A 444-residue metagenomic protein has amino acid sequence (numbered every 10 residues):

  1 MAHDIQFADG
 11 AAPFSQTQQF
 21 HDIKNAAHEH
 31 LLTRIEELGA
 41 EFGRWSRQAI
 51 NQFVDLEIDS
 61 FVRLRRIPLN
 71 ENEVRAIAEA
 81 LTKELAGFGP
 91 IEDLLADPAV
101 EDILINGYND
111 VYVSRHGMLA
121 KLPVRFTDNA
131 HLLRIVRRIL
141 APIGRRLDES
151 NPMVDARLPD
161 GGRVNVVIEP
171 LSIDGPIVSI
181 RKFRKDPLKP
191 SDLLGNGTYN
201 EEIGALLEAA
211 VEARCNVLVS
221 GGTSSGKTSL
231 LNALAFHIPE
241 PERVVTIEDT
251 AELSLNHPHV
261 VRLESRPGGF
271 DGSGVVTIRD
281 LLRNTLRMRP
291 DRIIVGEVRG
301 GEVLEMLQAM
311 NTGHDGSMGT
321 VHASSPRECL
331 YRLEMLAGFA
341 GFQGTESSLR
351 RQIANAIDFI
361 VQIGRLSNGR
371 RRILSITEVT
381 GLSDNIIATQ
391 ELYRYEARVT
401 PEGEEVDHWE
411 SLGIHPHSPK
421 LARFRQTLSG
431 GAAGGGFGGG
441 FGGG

Functional and structural regions predicted by a protein language model:
M1-A120: N-terminal anchoring/assembly modules that precede and organize ATP-driven motor systems
D97, I105, D110, S114-A213: P-loop NTP-binding catalytic core
R184-G195, N232, F236-R283, C329-L333: P-loop NTPase switch/communication element
A210, G222-T223: P-loop (Walker A) phosphate-binding loop of NTP-binding proteins
V219: Hydrophobic anchor at the beta1->P-loop junction of P-loop NTPases
K227: Conserved lysine of the Walker
E248, L253-V261, T285-G381: Conserved P-loop NTPase nucleotide-binding/switch module
N368-G444: NTP-binding/hydrolysis catalytic cores, primarily Walker-type P-loop NTPases
